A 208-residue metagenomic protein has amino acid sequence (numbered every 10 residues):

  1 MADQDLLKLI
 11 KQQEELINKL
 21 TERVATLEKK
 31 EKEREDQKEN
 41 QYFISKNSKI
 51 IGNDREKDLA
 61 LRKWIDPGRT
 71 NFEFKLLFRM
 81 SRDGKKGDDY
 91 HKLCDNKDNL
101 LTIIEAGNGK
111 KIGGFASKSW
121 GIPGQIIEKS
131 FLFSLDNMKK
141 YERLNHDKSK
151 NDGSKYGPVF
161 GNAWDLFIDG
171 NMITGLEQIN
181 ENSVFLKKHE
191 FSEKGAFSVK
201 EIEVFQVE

Functional and structural regions predicted by a protein language model:
A2-E208: Phosphate-recognition beta-domain surfaces
